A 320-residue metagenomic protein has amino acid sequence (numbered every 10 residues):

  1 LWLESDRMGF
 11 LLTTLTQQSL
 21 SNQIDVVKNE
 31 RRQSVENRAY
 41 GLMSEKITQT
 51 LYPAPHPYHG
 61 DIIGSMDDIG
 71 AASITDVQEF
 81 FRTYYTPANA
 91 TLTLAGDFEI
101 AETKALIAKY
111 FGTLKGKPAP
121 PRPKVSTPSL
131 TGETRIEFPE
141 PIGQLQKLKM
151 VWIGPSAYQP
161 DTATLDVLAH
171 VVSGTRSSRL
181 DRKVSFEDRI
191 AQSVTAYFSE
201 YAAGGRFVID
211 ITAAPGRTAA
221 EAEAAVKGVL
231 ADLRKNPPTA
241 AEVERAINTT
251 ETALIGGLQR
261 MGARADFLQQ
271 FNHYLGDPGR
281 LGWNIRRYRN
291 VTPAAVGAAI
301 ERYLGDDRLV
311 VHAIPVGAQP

Functional and structural regions predicted by a protein language model:
L1-D6, A105-F111, A222-V229: Short amphipathic alpha-helices in soluble, non-transmembrane regions that often serve as interface/regulatory elements
G9-Q18: Short, polar/flexible loop-turn hinges at active-site or ligand-entry regions and domain interfaces
Q17, I24, Q78-Y110, D307-R308: Non-catalytic, conformational "gating/processing" segments within enzyme and secreted inhibitor domains
S21, S34-N89, T113-Q159, H170-A220 (+5 more regions): Non-catalytic beta-strand/loop surface segments
I24-R31, V226, A246-L254: Short amphipathic alpha-helical coiled-coil/interface segments
K28, I63-M66, T91-E99, V167 (+1 more regions): Conserved short loop/turn motifs at secondary-structure junctions
R260, W283: Hard-cation-handling environments
